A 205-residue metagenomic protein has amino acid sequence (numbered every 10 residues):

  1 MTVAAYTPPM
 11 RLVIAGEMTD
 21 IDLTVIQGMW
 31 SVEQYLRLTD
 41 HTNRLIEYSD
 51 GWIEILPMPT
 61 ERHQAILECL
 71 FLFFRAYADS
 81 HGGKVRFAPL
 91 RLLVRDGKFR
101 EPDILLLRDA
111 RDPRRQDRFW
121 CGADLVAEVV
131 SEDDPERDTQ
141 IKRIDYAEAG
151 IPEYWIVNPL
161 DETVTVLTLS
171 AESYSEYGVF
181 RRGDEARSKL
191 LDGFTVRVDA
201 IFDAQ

Functional and structural regions predicted by a protein language model:
M1-Q205: Gly/Pro/Ser/Thr-rich low-complexity, intrinsically disordered segments predominantly at protein N-termini
